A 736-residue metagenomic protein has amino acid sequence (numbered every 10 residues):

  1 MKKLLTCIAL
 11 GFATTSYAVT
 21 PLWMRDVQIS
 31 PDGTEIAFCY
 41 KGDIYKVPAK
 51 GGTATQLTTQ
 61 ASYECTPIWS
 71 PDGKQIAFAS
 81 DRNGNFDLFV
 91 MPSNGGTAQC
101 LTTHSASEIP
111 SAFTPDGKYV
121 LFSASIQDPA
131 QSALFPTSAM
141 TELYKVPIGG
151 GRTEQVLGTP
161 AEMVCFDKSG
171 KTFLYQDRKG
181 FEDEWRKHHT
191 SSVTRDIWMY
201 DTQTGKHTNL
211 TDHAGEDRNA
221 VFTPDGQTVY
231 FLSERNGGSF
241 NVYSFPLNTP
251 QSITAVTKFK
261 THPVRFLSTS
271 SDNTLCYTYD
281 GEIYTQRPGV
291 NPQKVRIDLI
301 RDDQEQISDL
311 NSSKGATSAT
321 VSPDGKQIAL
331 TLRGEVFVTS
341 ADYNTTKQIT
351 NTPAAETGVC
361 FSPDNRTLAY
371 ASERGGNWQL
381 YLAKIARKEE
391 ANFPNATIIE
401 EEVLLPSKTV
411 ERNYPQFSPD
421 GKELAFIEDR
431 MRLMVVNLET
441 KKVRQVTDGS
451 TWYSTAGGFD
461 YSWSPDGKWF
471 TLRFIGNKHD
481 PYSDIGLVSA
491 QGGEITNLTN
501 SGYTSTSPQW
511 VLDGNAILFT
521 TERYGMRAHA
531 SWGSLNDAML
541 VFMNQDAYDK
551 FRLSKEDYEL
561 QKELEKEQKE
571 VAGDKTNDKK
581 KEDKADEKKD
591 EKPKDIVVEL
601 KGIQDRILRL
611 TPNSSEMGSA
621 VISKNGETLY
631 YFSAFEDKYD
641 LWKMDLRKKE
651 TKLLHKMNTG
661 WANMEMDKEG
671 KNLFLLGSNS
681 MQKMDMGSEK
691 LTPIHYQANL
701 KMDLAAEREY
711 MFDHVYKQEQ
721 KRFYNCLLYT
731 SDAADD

Functional and structural regions predicted by a protein language model:
V19-M24, A54, R301-S313, T397-E402 (+1 more regions): A short helix->beta-strand "capping" segment at the edge of beta-propeller domains
V19-P21, C39-Y45, T58-E64, A77-F89 (+26 more regions): A flexible loop/linker signature enriched in serine peptidases of the S9 family
V19-Y45, A316-G334, T611-E627: Beta-strand-rich domains and repeat architectures in extracellular enzymes and scaffolds, especially beta-propellers
Q28-G33, P67-Q75, S111-Y119, V164-T172 (+9 more regions): Blade-terminus and WD-like Trp-Asp/Gly-His loop motifs, strongest in beta-propeller folds
T53-A54, G96-Q99, G151-E154, D196 (+11 more regions): Predominantly a core beta-strand signature of beta-propeller blades across repeat-based propeller domains
T254-F266, T496-S507, G618, H655-M664: Conserved blade-ending motifs and adjacent loop-strand segments that build the rim/top face of beta-propeller domains
R606, P612-K649: Long hydrophobic segments that form regular secondary structure
Y729-D735: Conserved small/polar residues in nucleotide/adenosyl-binding loops
